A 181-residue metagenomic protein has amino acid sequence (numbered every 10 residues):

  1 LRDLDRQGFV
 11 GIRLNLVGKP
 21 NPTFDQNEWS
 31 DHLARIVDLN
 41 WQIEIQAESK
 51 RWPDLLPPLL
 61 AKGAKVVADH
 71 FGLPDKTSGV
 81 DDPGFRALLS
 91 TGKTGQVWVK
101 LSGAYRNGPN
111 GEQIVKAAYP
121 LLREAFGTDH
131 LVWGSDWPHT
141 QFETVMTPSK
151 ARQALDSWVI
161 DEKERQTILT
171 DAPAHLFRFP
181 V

Functional and structural regions predicted by a protein language model:
L1: Catalytic cores of alpha/beta
L4, G8-F24, Q141: Glycine-rich phosphate-binding "P-loop"
G11, D25-V132: Catalytic pocket-lining loop regions of alpha/beta-barrel enzymes, especially the amidohydrolase/enolase/GH5 lineages
R106, H139-Q141: Short, active-site-adjacent cap segments at secondary-structure transitions
L121, F126-V132, Q141-V181: Mid-to-C-terminal alpha-helical segments outside catalytic/metal-binding sites
D136: Active-site glycine-centered loops adjacent to acidic/histidine catalytic or metal-binding residues that shape
